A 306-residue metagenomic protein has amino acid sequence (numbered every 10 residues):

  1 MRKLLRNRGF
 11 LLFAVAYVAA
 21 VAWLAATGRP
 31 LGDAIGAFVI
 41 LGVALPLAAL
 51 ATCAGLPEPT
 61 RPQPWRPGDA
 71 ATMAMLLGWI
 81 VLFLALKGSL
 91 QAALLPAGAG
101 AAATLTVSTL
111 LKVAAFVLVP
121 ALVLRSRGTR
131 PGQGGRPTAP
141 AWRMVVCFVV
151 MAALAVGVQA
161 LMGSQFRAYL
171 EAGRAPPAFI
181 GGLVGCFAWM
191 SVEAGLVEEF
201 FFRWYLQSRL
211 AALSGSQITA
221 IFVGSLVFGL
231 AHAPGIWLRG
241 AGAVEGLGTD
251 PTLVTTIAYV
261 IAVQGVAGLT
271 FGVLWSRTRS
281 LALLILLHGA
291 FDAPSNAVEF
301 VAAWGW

Functional and structural regions predicted by a protein language model:
M1-R2, G55-A71, R130-T138: Membrane-interfacial, low-structure loops and terminal tails that flank and connect transmembrane helices in multi-pass
M1-V39: Membrane-embedded, hydrophobic transmembrane alpha-helices
R6-A22, A44, T72-A85, V146-A153: Alpha-helical transmembrane segments
G9-F10, A37-F38, G68-L76, L105-V113 (+6 more regions): Residue-level signature of transmembrane alpha-helical entry/exit and packing/kink sites in multi-pass membrane
A20-L31, G55-E58, A85-G98, V158-L170 (+1 more regions): Juxtamembrane "helix-exit" motif on the non-cytosolic side of transmembrane helices
L24-T52, Q63-V123, G173-P177, G181 (+1 more regions): Alpha-helical transmembrane segments in multi-pass membrane proteins
L50-T60, L86, A121-P131, L274-T278: Structural signal for the C-terminal ends of transmembrane alpha-helices and the immediately following loop
C147-W306: Transmembrane helix-loop-helix hairpins at the membrane interface of multi-pass integral membrane proteins
